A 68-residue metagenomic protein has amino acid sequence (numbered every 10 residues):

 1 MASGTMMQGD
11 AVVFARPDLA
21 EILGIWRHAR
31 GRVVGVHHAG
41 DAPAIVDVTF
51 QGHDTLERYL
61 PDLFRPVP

Functional and structural regions predicted by a protein language model:
S3-P68: Basic/aromatic-rich interaction segments and small domains that mediate binding to polyanionic partners
